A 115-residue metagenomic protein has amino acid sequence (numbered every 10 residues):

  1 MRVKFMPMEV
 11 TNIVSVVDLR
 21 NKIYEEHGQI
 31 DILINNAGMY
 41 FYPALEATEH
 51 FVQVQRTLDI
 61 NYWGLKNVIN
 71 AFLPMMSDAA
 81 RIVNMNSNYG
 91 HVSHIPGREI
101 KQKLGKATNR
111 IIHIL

Functional and structural regions predicted by a protein language model:
P7-D18, F51: The beta1-alpha1 cofactor-binding region of Rossmann-like NAD(H)/NADP(H)-dependent oxidoreductases
I23-G28: Glycine-rich phosphate-binding loop signature in dinucleotide/nucleotide-binding domains
I30-G38, V83-S87: Rossmann-fold scaffold of SDR-type NAD(P)-dependent oxidoreductases
I34, V68-F72, M76: Hydrophobic positions on the long internal alpha-helix of Rossmann-like NAD(P)-dependent oxidoreductase domains
Y40-L45, H91: Helix N-cap/beta-alpha junction loops of NAD(P)-dependent oxidoreductase domains
P43-L58: Short alpha-helical oligomerization interface
Q55, R81-L115: Catalytic loop of short-chain dehydrogenase/reductase
